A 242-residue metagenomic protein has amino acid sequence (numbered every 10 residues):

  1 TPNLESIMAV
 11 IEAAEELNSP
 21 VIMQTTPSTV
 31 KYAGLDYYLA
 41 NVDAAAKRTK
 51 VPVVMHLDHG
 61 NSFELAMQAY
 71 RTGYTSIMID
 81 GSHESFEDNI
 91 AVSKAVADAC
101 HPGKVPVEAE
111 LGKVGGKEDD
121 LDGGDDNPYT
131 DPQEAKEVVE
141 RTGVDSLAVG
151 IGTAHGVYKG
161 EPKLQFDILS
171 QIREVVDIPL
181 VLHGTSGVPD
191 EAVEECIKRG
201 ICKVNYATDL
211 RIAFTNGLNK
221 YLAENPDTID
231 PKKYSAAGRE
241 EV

Functional and structural regions predicted by a protein language model:
P2-T29, D36-P52, G60-V175, D190-Y206 (+3 more regions): Alpha/beta enzyme core
L57, G184, Y206: Small/polar loops that bind or transfer phosphate-bearing groups
D131, Q165, I178, I229-D230 (+1 more regions): Poly-acidic low-complexity segments
G152, H183-S186: Glycine-rich beta-strand-to-loop/alpha-helix junction loops that act as flexible
R211-I212, A237: Short, highly charged low-complexity linear segments
K220-V242: Extended, intrinsically disordered, low-complexity segments
